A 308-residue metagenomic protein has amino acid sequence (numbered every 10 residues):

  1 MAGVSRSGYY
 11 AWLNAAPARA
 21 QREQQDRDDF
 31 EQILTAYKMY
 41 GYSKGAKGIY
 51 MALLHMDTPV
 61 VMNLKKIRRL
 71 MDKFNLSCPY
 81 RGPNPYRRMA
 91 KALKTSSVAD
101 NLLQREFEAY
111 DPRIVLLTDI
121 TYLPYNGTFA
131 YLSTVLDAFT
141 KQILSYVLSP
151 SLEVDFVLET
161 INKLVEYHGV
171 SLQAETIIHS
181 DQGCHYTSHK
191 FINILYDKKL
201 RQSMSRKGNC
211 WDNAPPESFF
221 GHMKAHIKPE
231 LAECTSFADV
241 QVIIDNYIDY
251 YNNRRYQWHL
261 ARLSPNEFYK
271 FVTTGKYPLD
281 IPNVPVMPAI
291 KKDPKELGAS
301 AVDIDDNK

Functional and structural regions predicted by a protein language model:
M1-G3, I49: Short alpha-helical "recognition helix" segments of helix-turn-helix
S7, Q142, W258: Glycine-centered loop/turn positions within well-structured domains that cap or flank conserved ligand/cofactor-binding
G8-D111, N209, P265-T273, I290: Basic, flexible linker segments flanking DNA-binding modules in nucleic acid-interacting mobile-element proteins
S43, K47, R81, S171 (+3 more regions): Short, polar/charged, Gly/Pro-enriched helix-capping and turn/loop motifs at alpha-helix termini and inter-helix linkers
T58-L64, R69-Y80, A92-T134, A138-I243: RNase H-like DDE/DDD metal-dependent nuclease/strand-transfer catalytic core used by mobile genetic elements
R87, S96, G127, V286 (+1 more regions): Short, intrinsically disordered, low-complexity terminal segments
Y196-L200, H222-K308: C-terminal domain-tail junction helix/linker
